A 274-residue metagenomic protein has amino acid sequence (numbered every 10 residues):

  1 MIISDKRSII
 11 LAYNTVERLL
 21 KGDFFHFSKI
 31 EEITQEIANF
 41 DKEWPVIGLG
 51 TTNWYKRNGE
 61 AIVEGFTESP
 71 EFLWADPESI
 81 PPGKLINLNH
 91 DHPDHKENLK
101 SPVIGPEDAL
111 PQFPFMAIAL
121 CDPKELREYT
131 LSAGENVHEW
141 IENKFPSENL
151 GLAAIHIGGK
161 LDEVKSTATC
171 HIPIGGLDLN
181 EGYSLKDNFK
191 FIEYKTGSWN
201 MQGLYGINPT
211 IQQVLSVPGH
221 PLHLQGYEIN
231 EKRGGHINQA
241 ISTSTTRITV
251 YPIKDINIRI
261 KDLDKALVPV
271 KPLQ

Functional and structural regions predicted by a protein language model:
I2-Y129: Solvent-exposed N-terminal domain segments of exported/luminal and surface proteins
S8, Q35, E43-P45, Y55 (+5 more regions): Short amphipathic alpha-helical surface micro-motifs
E64-F66, S132, G158, K165-T167 (+4 more regions): A structural detector for beta-sheet-dominated domains
S79-K84, D91-K100, E163-S166, L179 (+2 more regions): Intrinsically disordered, low-complexity coil segments
A109-V137, L152-A153, P173-I174, M201 (+2 more regions): Extended, compositionally biased low-complexity polar/Lys-Gly-rich tracts and adjacent boundary/linker regions are
Y129-L204: Long, positively charged binding patches that form subdomain-scale interaction surfaces for polyanionic ligands
S184-T243: Mature-region segments of soluble proteins
P218-H220, Q225-Q274: C-terminal structured interaction module
